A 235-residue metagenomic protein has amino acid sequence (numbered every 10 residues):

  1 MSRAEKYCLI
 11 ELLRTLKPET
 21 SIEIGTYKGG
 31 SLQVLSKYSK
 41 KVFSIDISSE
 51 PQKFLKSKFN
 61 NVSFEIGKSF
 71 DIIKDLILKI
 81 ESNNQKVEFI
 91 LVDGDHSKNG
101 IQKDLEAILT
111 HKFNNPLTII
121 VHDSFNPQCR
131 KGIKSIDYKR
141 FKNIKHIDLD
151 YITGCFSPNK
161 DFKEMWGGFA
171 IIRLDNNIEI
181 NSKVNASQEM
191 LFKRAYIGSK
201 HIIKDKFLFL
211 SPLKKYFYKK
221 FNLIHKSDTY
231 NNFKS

Functional and structural regions predicted by a protein language model:
M1-L91, D95-S235: A short alpha-helical cap/connector motif
